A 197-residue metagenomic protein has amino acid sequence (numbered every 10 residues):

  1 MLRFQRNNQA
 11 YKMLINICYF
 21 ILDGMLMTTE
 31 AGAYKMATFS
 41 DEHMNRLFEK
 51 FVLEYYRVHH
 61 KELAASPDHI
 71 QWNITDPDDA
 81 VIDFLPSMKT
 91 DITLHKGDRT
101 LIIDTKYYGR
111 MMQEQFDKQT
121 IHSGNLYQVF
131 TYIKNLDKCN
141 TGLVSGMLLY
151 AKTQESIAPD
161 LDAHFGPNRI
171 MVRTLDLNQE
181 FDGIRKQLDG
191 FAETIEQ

Functional and structural regions predicted by a protein language model:
M1, E30-F39, A65-I74: Short, surface-exposed recognition loops or helix-turn segments adjacent to catalytic cores
M1-K35: Residue(s) in the substrate-gating loop at a strand-loop-helix junction that position the organic substrate next
F4-N8, Y34-L53: A short, highly charged nucleic-acid-interacting micro-segment common to nuclease and nuclease-linked defense proteins
I15, Y19-L22, N45, R185 (+1 more regions): Generic detector of well-ordered alpha-helical segments enriched in charged/polar residues, highlighting helical
K50-Q197: Catalytic core segments in nucleotide and nucleic-acid processing enzymes
